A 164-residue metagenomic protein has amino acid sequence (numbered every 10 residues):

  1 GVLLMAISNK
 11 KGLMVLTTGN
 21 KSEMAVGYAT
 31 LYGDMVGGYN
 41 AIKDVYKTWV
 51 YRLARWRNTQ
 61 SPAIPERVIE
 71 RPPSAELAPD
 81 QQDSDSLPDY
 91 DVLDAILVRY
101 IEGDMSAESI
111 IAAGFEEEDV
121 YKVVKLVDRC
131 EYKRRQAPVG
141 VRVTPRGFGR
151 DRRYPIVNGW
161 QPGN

Functional and structural regions predicted by a protein language model:
G1-N164: ATP/NTP-dependent adenylation/nucleotidyl-transfer catalytic domains that generate, transfer, or process NMP-activated
